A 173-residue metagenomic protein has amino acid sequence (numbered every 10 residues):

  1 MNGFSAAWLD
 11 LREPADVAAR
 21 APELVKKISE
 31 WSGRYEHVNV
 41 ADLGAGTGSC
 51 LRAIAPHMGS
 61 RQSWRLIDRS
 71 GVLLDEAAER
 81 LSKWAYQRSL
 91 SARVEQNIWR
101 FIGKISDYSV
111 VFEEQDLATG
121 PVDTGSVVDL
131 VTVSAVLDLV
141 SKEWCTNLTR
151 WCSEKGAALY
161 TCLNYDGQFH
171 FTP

Functional and structural regions predicted by a protein language model:
M1-Y35, T47: Class I SAM-dependent methyltransferase Rossmann-like catalytic core, especially the SAM/SAH-binding loop
G44: Conserved S-adenosyl-L-methionine
G48-R52: Glycine-rich SAM-binding Motif I of class I
I54-T119: Class I SAM-dependent methyltransferase SAM/SAH-binding core
T119-G125: Short conserved loop adjoining the S-adenosyl-L-methionine
T132: A conserved beta-strand element that flanks and buttresses the S-adenosyl-L-methionine
L139-C152: A short, conserved alpha-helix within the catalytic core of class I
Y160-P173: Conserved class I S-adenosyl-L-methionine
